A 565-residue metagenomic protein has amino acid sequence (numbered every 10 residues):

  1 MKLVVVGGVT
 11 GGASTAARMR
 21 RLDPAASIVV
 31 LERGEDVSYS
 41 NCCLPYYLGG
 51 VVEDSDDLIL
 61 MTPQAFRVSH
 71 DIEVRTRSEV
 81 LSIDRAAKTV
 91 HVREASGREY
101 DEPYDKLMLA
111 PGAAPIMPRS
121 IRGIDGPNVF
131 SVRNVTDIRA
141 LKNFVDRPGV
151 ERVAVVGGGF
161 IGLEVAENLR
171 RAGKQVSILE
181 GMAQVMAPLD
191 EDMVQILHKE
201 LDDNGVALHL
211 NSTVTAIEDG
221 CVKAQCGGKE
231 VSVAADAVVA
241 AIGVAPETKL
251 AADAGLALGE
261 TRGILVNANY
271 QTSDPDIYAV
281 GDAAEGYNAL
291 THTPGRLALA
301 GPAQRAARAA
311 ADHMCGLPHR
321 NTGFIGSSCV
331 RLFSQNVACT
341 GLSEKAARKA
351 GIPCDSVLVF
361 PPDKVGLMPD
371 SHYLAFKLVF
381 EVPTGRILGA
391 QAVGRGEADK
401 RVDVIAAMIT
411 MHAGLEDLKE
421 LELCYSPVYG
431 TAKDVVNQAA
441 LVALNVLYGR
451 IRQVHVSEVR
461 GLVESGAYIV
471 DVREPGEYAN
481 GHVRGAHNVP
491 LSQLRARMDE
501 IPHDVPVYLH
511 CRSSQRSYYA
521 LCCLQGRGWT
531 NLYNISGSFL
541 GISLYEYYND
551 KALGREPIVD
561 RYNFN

Functional and structural regions predicted by a protein language model:
M1, G7, A283-G396, P427 (+2 more regions): Mid-to-C-terminal Rossmann-like scaffold of FAD/NAD(P)H-dependent oxidoreductases
M1-R75, E79, I116, A166-L189 (+4 more regions): Beta1-alpha1 glycine-rich phosphate/pyrophosphate-binding loop at the start of Rossmann-like nucleotide-binding domains
A25-S27, S69, R75-E94, E102 (+2 more regions): A Rossmann-like FAD-binding core segment of flavoenzymes
L58-I59, R152-A154, F160-A216, L299-A303 (+2 more regions): Rossmann-like dinucleotide-binding cores of NAD(P)H-dependent redox enzymes
E102-G112, A235-G243, A307, G385: Short hydrophobic core segments
L109-A172, A207, E260, V266-A268 (+3 more regions): Glycine-rich dinucleotide-binding loop and its adjacent helix/turn
D125-P148, C221-K223, S232-A309, V404 (+1 more regions): FAD-site-proximal beta/loop scaffold in flavoenzymes
E416-P427, T431-E458, L462-Y468, P475-Y508 (+1 more regions): Rhodanese-like catalytic fold shared by cysteine-dependent sulfurtransferases and DSP/PTP-type phosphatases
